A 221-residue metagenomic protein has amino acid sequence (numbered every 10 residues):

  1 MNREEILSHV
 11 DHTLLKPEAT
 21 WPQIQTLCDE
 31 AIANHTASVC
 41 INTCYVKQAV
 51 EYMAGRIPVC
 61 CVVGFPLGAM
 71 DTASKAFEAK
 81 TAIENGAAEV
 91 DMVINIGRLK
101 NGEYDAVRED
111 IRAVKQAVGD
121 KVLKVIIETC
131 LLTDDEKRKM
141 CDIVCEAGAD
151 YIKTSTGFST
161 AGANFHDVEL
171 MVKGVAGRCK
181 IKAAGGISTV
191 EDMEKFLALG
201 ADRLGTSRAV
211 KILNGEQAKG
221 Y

Functional and structural regions predicted by a protein language model:
M1-N34, C44-I181, T189-G215, G220-Y221: Alpha/beta enzyme core
I41, A184: Small/polar loops that bind or transfer phosphate-bearing groups
